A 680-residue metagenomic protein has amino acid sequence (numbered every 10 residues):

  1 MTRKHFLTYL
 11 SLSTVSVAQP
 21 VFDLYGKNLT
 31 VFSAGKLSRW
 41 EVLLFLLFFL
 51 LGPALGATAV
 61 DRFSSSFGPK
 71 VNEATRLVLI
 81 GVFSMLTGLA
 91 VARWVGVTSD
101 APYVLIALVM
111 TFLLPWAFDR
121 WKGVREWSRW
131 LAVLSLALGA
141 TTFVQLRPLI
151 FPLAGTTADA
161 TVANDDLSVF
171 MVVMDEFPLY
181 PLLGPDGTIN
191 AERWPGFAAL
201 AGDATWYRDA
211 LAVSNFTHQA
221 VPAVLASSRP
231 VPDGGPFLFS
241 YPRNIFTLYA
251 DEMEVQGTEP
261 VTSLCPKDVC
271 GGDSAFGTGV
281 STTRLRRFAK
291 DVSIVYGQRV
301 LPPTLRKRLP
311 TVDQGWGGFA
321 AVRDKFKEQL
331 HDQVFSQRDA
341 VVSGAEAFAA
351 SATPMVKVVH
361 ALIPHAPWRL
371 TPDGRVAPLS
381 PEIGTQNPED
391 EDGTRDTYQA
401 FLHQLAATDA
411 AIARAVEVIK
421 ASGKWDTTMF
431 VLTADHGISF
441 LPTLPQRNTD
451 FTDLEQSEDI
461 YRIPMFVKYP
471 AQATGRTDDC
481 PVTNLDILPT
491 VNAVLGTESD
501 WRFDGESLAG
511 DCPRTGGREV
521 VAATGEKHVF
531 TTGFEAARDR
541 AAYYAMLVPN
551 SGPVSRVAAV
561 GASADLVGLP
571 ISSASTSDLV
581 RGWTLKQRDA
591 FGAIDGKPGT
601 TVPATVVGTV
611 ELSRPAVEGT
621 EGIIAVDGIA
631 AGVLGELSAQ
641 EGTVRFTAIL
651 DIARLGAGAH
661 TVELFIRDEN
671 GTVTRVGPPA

Functional and structural regions predicted by a protein language model:
M1-A680: Catalytic domains that recognize anionic headgroups
